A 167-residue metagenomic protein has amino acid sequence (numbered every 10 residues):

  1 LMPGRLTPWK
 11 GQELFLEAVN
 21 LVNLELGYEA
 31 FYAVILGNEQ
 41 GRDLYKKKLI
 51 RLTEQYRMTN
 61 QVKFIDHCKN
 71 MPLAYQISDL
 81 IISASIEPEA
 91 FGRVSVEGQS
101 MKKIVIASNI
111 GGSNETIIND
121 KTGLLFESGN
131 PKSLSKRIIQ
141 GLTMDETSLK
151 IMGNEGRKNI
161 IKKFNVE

Functional and structural regions predicted by a protein language model:
P3, Y32-K47: Glycosyltransferase donor-sugar binding loop
T7-L24, K47, L124, K132: A conserved mid-protein helix/loop that constitutes part of the nucleotide-sugar donor-binding site
G41-K46, M58-C68, A74, L124-L125: Active-site donor-binding acidic/aromatic loop of nucleotide-activated sugar and phosphosugar transferases involved
P72, A90, S95-S100, N114-E115 (+1 more regions): Short alpha-helical segment that forms part of, or immediately flanks, the ligand-binding pocket in carbohydrate-active
Q76-A90, K103: Acidic donor-binding loop of glycosyltransferase active sites
I104-A107, I117: Short hydrophobic beta-strand element within catalytic cores of glycosyltransferases and related nucleotide-activated
N119-D120, L124-P131, Q140-E146: Conserved acidic donor-binding segment of nucleotide-sugar-dependent glycosyltransferases
S133, Q140, T147-K162: A short, well-ordered alpha-helix in the C-terminal region of glycosyltransferases
